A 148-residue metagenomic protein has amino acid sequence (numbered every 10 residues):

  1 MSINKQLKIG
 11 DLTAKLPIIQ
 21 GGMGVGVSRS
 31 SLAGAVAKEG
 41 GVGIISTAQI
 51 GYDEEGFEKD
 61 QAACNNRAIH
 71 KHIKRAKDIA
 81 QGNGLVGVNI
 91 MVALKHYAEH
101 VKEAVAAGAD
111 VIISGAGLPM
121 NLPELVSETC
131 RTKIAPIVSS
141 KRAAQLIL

Functional and structural regions predicted by a protein language model:
M1-L148: Active-site entrance/lid segments in N-terminal catalytic domains of soluble metabolic enzymes
